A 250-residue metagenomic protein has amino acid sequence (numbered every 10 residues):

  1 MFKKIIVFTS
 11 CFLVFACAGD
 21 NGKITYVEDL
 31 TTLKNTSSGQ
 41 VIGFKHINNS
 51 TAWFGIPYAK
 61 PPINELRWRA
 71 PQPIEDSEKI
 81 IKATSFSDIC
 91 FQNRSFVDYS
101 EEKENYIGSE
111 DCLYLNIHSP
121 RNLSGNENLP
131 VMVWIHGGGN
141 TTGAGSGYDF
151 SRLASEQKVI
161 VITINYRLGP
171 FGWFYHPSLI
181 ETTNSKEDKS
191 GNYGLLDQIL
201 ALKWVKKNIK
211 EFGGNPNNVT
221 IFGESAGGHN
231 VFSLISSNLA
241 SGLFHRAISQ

Functional and structural regions predicted by a protein language model:
I5-V14: Sec-dependent N-terminal signal peptides
C17-N192, P216: Non-catalytic accessory segments of hydrolases
C112, K186-E211: Alpha/beta-hydrolase active-site loop
G137-G138, Y193-D197, S225-G228: Active-site loop->helix "elbow" adjoining a glycine-rich segment at hydrolase catalytic centers
V205, F212-E224: Alpha/beta-hydrolase fold nucleophile elbow
G228-A240: Short glycine-enriched nucleophile-adjacent loop and the immediately C-terminal alpha-helix near the catalytic center
S241-Q250: A conserved short beta-strand
